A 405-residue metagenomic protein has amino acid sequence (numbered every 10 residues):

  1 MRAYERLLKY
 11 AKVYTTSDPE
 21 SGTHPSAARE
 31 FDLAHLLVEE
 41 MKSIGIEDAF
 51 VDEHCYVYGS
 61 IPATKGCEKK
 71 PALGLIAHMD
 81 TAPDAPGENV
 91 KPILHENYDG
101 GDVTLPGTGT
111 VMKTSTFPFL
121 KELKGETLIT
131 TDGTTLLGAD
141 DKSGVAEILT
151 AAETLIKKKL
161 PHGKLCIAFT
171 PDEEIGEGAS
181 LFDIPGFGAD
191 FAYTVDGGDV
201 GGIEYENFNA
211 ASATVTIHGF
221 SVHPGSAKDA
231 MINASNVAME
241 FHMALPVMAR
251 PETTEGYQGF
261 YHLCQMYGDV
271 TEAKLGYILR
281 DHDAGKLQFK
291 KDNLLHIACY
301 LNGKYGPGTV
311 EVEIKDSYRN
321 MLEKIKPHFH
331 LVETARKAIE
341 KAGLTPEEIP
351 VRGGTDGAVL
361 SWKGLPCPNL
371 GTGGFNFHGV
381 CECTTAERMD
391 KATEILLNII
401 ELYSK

Functional and structural regions predicted by a protein language model:
R2-A28, I129-T130, Y318, H378-G379: N-terminal capping segment at the start of a domain
G22-K70, G74-I76, D80, K91: A non-catalytic alpha/beta surface segment that caps or lines the substrate-entry region of metallo-dependent hydrolase
A28, T135-A146, K228-N236, C383-D390: Short, conserved micro-motifs enriched in small and acidic residues
C67-P161, F169, A189: Active-site metal-coordination/substrate-binding segment of hydrolases, especially metallo-dependent peptidases
G74-H78, A168-T170, Y193-D196, T216 (+1 more regions): Short beta-strand segments
F117-L120, E126-A139, D172-C299, G308-V310 (+1 more regions): Midchain, well-structured core segments that form catalytic/ion-binding scaffolds
E153-C166, V247-T254, K405: Phosphate-handling active-site elements
S235-K405: Metal-dependent amide/peptide-bond hydrolase catalytic core, centered on the "pita-bread" metallohydrolase fold
